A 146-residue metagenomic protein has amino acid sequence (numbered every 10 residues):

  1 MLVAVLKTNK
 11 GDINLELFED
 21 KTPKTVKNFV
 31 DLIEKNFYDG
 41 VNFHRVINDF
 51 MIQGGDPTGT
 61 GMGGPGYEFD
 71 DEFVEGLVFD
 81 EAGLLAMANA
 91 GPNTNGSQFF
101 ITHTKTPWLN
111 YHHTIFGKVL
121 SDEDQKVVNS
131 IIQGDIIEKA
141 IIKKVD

Functional and structural regions predicted by a protein language model:
M1-D146: Cyclophilin-like peptidyl-prolyl cis-trans isomerases
